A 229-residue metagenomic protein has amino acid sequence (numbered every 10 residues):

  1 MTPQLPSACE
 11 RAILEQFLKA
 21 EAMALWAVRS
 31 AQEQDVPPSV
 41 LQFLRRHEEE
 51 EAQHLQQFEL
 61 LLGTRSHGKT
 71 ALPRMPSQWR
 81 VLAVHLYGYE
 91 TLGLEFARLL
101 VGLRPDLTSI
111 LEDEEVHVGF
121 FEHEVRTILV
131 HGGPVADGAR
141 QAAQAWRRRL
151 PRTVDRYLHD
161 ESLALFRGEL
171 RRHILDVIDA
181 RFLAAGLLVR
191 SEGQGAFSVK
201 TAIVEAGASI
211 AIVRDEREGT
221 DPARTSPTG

Functional and structural regions predicted by a protein language model:
M1-G229: Non-heme di-metal
